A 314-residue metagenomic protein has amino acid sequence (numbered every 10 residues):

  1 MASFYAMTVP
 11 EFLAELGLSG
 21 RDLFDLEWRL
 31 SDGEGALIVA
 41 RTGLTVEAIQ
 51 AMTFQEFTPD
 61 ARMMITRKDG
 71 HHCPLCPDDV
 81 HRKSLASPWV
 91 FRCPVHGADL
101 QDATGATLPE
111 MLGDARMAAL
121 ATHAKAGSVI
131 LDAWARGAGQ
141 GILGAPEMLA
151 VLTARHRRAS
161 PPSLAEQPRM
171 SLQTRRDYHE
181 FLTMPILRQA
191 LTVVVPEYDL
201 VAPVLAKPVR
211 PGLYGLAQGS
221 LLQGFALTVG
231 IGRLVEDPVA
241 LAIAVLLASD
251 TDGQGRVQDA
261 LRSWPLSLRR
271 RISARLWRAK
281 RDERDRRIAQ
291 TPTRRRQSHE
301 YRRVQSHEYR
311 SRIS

Functional and structural regions predicted by a protein language model:
M1-S314: Basic, alpha-helical nucleic-acid-binding regions used in initiation and control of genome expression
